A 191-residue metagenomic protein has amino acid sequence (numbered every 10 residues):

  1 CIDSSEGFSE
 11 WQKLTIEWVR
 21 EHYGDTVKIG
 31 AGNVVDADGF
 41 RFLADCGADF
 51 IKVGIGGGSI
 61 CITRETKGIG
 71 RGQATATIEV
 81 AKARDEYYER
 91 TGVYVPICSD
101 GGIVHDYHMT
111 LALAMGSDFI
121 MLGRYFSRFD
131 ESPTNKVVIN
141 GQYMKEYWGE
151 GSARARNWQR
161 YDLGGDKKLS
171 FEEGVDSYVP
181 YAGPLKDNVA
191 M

Functional and structural regions predicted by a protein language model:
C1-I16, V27, G32, D36-E79 (+1 more regions): Glycine/Thr-rich beta-alpha phosphate-binding loop at enzyme active sites
G24-T26, C46, G68-S99, V104-M191: Alpha/beta catalytic cores of nucleotide-metabolism and tRNA/nucleoside-modifying enzymes
